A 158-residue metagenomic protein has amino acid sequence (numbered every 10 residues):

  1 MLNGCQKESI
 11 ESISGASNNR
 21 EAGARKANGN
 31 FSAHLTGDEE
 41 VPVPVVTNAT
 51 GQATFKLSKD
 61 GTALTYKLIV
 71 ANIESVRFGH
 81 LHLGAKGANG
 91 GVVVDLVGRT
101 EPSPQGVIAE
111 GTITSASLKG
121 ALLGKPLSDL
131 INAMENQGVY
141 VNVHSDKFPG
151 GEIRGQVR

Functional and structural regions predicted by a protein language model:
M1-N3: Sec-dependent bacterial lipoprotein signal peptides
C5-G79, L83-R158: Metal-centered catalytic cores of metalloenzymes
